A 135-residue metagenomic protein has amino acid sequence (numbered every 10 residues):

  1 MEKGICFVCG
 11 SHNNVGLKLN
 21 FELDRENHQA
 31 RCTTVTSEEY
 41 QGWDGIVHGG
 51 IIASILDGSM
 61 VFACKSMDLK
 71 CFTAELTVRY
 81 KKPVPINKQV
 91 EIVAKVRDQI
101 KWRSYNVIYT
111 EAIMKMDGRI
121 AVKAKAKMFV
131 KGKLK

Functional and structural regions predicted by a protein language model:
M1-E39, Y105: Non-catalytic linker/capping segments at the edges of enzyme domains
L17, F72, V90, N106-I108 (+1 more regions): Hydrophobic core residues within well-ordered beta-strands of beta-rich domains
E22-D24, K95-Q99: Short beta-strand micro-motifs enriched in acidic
Q29, V47-K70: Active-site helix/loop of acyl-thioester processing domains in fatty-acid/polyketide metabolism, spanning hotdog-fold
T33-V35, T77-R79, V93-K95, E111-I113 (+1 more regions): Residue-level recognition of well-ordered beta-strand positions that form the cores of beta-sheet-rich folds across
S59-V96: Hydrophobic beta-strand-centered segment that forms part of the acyl-chain substrate-binding groove
V84-I86, R97-K135: HotDog/MaoC-like acyl-thioester-processing domains
